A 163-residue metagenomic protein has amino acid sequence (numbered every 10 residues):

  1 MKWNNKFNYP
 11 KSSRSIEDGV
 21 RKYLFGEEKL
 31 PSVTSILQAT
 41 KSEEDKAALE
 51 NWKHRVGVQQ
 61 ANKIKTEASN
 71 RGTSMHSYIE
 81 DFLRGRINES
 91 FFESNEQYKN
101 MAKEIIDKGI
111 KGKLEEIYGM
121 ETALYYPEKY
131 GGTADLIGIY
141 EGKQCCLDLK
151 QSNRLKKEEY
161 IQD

Functional and structural regions predicted by a protein language model:
M1-G131: Metal-dependent nuclease catalytic cores that hydrolyze phosphodiester bonds in DNA/RNA, characterized by
Y118-D163: Mg2+/Mn2+-dependent nuclease catalytic core
